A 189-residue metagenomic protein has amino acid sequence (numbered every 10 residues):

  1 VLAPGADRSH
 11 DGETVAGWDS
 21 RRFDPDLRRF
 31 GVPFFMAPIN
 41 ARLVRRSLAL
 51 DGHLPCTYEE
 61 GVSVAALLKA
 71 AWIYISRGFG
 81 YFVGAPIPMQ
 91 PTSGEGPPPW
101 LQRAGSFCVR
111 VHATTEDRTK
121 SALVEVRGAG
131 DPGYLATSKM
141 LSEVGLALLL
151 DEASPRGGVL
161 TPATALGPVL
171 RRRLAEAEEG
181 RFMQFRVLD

Functional and structural regions predicted by a protein language model:
V1-D189: C-terminal catalytic/substrate-binding lobe primarily of soluble NAD(P)-dependent oxidoreductases
